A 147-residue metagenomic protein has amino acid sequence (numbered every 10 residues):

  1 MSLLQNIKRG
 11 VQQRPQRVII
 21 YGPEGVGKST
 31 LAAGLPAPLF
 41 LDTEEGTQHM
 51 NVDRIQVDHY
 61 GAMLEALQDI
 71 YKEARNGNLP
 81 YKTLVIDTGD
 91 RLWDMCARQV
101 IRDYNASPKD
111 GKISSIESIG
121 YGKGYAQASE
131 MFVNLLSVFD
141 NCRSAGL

Functional and structural regions predicted by a protein language model:
M1-Q12: Pre-Walker A adenine-sensing motif
R17: Walker A (P-loop) ATP-phosphate-binding motif of ABC ATPase nucleotide-binding domains
I20: Hydrophobic anchor at the beta1->P-loop junction of P-loop NTPases
E24: The conserved Walker
K28: Conserved lysine of the Walker
L31: Hydrophobic positions on the alpha1 helix immediately C-terminal to the Walker A/P-loop
Q48-K109, G120: Conserved nucleotide-sensing/catalytic segment adjacent to the nucleotide-binding pocket in NTP-handling enzymes
R91-L147: P-loop NTPase motor core
